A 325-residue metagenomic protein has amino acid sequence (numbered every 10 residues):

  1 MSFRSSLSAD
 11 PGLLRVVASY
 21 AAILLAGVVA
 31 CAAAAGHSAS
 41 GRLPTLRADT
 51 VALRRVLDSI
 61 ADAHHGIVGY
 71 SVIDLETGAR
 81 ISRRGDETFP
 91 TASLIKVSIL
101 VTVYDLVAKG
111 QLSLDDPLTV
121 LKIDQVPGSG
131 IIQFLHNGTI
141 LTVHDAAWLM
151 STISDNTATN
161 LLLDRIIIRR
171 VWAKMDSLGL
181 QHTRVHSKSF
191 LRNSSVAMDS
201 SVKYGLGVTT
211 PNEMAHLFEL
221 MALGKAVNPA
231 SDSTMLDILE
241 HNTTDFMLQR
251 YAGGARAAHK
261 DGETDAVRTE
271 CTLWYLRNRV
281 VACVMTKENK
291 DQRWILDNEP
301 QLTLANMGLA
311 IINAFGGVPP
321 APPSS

Functional and structural regions predicted by a protein language model:
V17-A32: Bacterial N-terminal signal peptides
G36-E87, A310, A314: Beta-lactamase-like hydrolase cores
R42-I60, R165-I167, H216-F246, A252 (+2 more regions): Structured C-terminal helix/loop/strand segments within mature extracytoplasmic catalytic/sensor domains
I67, T139-T142, A147, N160-F218: Mid-domain, small-residue-enriched loop/turn segments at the edges of structured enzyme/sensor domains
L75-E76, L114-I131, I166-I167, S189-N193 (+1 more regions): Acidic helix-start/capping segments at beta-turn-to-alpha-helix junctions
G78, P90-L118, A282: Active-site SXXK
Y104-D115, I166-H186, V208-L248: Bacterial peptidoglycan biogenesis and beta-lactam-recognition machinery
D105-W148: Active-site-proximal loop and beta-strand segments within enzyme catalytic domains
